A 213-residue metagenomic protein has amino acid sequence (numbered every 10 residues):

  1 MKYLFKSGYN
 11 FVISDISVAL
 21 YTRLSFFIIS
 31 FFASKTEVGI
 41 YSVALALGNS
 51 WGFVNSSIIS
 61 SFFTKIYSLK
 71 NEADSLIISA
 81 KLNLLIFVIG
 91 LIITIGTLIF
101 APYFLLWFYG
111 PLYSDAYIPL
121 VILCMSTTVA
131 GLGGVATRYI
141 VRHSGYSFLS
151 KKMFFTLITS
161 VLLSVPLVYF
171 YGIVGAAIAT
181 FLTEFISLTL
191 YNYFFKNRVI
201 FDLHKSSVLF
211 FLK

Functional and structural regions predicted by a protein language model:
M1-T22, K65-I77, R198-K213: Interhelical loop/hinge segments that connect adjacent transmembrane helices in multipass membrane
N10, S25-F27, E37-N55, L85 (+1 more regions): Alpha-helical transmembrane segments of polytopic membrane transporters and translocases
V18, T22, Y41-S60, I89-I93 (+1 more regions): Transmembrane helix-bundle signature of multi-pass secondary active exporters and lipid flippases
K35, I99-T128: Interfacial segments at transmembrane-helix termini and the short loops linking adjacent helices
T36-V38, A101, L106, S144-S147 (+2 more regions): Membrane-interface helix-loop junctions in multi-pass transport and translocation proteins
L45, I78-I99, W107, P111-D115 (+1 more regions): Short alpha-helical transmembrane segments in multi-pass integral membrane proteins
G48-A73, T137-R142: Helix-loop junctions and terminal segments of transmembrane helices in multi-pass membrane transport/translocation
Y67, C124-M153: Membrane-interface junctions at transmembrane-helix termini in multi-pass inner-membrane proteins
